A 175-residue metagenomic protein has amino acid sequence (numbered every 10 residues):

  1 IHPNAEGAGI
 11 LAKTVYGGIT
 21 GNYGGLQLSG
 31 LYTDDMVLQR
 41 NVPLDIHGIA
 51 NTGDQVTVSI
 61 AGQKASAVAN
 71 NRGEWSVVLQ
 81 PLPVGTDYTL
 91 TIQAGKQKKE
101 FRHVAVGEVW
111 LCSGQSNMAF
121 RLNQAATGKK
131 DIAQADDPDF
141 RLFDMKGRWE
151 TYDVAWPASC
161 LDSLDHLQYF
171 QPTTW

Functional and structural regions predicted by a protein language model:
I1-Y23: Catalytic His-Asp segment of secreted/periplasmic serine-dependent ester chemistry enzymes
G24-W175: Cell-envelope and extracellular/periplasmic
